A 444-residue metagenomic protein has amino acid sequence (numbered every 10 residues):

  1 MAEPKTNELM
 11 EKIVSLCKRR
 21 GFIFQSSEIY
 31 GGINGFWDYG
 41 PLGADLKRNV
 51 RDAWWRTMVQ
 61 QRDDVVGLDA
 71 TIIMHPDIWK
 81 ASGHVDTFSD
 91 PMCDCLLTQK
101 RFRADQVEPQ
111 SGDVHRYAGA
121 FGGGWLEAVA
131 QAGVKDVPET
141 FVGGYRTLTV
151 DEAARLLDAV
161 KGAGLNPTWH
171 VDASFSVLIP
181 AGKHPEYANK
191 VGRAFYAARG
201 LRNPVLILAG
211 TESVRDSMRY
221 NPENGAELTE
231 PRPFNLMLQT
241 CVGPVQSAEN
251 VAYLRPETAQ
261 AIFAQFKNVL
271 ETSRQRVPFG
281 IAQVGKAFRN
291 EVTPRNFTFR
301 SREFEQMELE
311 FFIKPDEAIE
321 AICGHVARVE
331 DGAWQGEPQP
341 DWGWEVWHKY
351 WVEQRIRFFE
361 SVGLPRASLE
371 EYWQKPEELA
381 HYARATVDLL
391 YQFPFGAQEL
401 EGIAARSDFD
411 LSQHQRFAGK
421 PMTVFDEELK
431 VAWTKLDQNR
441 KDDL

Functional and structural regions predicted by a protein language model:
A2-L444: TRNA-recognition modules of translation machinery and tRNA-sensing kinases, especially anticodon-binding
